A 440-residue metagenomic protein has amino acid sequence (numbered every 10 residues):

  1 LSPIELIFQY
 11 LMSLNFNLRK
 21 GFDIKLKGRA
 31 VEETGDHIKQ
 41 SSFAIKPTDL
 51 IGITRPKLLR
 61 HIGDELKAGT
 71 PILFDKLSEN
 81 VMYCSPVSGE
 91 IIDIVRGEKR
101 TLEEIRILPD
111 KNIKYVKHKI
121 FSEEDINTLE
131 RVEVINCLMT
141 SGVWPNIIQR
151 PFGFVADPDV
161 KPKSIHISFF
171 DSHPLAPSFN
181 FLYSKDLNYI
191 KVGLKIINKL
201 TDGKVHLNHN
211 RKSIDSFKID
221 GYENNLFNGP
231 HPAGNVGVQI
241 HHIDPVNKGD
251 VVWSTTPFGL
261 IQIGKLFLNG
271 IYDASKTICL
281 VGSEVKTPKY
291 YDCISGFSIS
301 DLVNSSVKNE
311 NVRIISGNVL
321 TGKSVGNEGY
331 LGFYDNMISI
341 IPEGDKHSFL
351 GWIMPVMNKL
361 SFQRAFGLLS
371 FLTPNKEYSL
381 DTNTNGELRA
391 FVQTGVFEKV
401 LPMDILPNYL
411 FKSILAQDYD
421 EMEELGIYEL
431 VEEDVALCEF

Functional and structural regions predicted by a protein language model:
S2-L59, F74, N224-F227: N-terminal, Lys/Arg-enriched amphipathic/low-complexity engagement segments that precede the first folded domain
H37-Q40, E90-R96: Short, solvent-exposed cationic patches
Q40-A44, R55-K57, G63, K67 (+3 more regions): A common structural microfeature
D49-P56, R60, L66-G69, S78 (+1 more regions): Generic structural motif
L66, I72-L73, Y291, I299: Generic structural signal for buried aliphatic residues
L73-K76, T201: A generic secondary-structure signal for well-formed alpha-helical elements
V81, V95-F440: Buried, small/hydrophobic-residue-enriched core segments of structured protein domains
